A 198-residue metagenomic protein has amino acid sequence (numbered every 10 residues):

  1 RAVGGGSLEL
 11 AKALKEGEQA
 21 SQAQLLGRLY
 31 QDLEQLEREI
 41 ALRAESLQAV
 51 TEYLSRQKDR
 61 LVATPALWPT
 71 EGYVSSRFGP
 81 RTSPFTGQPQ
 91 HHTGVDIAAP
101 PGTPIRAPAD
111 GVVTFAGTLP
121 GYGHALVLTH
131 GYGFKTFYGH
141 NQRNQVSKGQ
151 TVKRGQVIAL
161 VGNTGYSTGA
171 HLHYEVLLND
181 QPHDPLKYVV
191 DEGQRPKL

Functional and structural regions predicted by a protein language model:
R1-R77: Non-catalytic extracellular/periplasmic "stalk" and linker regions immediately N-terminal to catalytic or recognition
A66-L198: Catalytic cores of peptidoglycan-degrading enzymes
